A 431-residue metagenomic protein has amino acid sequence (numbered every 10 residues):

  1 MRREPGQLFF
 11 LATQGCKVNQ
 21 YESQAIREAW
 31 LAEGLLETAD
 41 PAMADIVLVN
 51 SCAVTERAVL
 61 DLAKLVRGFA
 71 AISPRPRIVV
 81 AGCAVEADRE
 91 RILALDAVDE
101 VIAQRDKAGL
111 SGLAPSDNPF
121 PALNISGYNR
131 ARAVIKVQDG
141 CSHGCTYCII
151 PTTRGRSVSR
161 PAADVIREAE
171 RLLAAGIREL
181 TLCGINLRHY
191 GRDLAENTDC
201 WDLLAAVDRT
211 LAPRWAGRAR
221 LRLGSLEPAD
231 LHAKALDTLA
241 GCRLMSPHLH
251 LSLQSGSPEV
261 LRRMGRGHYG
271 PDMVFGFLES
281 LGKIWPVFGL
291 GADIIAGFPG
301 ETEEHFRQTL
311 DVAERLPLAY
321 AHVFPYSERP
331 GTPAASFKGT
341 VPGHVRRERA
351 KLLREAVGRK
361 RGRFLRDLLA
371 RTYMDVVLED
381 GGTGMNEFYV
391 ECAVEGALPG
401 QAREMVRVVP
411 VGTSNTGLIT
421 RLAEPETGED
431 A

Functional and structural regions predicted by a protein language model:
M1-G191, W201, A205, K234 (+5 more regions): Proteins enriched for Cys/Gly/acidic motifs involved in redox and nucleic-acid/cofactor modification
M1-G6, S126, P213, A423-A431: Short, low-complexity, intrinsically disordered N-terminal peptides in bacterial proteins
N19, T55-A58, V85, P228 (+3 more regions): Alpha-helix N-cap/loop-to-helix initiation residues
L48, C83, L182, L223 (+5 more regions): Residue-level signal for inorganic ion chemistry
I78-V79, A87, A174-E303: Conserved SAM/AdoMet-binding glycine-rich loop
A108, H143, R188, A229 (+3 more regions): Glycine-centered loop/turn positions within well-structured domains that cap or flank conserved ligand/cofactor-binding
G184, S225, L253-S255, A292-A296 (+5 more regions): Active-site proximal loops enriched in glycine and acidic residues that flank catalytic Cys/His/Asp and coordinate
S336-A431: Terminal RNA-binding accessory module
